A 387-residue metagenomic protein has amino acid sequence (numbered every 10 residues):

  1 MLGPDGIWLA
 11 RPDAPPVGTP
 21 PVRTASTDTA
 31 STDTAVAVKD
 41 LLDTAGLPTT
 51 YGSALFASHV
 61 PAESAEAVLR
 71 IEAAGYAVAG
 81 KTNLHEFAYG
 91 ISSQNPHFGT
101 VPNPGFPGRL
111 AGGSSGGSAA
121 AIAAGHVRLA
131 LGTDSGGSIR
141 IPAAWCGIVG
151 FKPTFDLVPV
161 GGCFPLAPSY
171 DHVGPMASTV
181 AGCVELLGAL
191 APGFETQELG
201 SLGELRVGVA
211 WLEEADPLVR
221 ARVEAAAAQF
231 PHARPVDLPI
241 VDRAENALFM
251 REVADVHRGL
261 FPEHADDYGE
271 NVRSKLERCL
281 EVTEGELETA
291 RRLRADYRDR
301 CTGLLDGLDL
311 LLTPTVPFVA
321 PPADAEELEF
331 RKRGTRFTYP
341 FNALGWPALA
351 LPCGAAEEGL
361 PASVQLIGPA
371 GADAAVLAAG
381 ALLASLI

Functional and structural regions predicted by a protein language model:
M1-V60, S64-A65, F87-G90, A320: Short, well-ordered alpha-helical
P4-G18, K152-A221, I387: A short helix-breaking turn/cap at a secondary-structure junction
D33-Y51, A247-R298, T302, P352-P361: Short helix-loop capping/hinge segments that flank enzyme active sites or metal/cofactor-binding pockets
A35-A37, A79, R206-A210: Short, well-ordered beta-strand segments
L42-A45, H172, A189-M250, V272 (+2 more regions): Gly/Ser-rich, acidic/histidine-flanked active-site/gating loops
E72-L187, P347-C353, L360-S363: Short glycine/serine-rich loop segments
A73, V184, L190, E286-I387: Glycine-rich, small-residue loops and helix-cap segments that act as flexible hinges at active-site edges
C183, V207, F230, H257 (+2 more regions): Residue-level signal for inorganic ion chemistry
